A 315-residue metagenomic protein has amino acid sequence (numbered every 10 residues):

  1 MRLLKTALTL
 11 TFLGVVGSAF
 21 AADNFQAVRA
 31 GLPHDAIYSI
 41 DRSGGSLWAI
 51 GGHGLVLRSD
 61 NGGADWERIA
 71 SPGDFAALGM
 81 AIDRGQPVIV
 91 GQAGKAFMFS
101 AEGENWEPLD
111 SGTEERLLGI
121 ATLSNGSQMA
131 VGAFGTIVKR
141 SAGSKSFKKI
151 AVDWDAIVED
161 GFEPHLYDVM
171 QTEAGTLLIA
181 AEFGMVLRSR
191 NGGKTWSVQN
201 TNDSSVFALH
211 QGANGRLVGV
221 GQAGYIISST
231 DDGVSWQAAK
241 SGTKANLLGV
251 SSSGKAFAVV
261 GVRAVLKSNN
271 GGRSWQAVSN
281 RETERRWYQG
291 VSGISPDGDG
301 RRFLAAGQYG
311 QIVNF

Functional and structural regions predicted by a protein language model:
M1-T6: Positively charged n-region of N-terminal signal peptides that target proteins for export
A7-V16: Bacterial N-terminal signal peptides
A21-F315: Residue-level hotspots at or immediately adjacent to binding/recognition sites across diverse folds
